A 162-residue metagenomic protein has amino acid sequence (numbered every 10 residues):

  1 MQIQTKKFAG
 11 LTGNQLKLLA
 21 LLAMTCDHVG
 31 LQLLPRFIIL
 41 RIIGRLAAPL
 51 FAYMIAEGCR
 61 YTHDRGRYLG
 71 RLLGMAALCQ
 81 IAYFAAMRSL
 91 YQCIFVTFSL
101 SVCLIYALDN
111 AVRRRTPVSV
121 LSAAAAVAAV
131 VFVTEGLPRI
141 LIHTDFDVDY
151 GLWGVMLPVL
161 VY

Functional and structural regions predicted by a protein language model:
M1-Y162: Alpha-helical transmembrane segments and their immediate juxtamembrane cytosolic regions
